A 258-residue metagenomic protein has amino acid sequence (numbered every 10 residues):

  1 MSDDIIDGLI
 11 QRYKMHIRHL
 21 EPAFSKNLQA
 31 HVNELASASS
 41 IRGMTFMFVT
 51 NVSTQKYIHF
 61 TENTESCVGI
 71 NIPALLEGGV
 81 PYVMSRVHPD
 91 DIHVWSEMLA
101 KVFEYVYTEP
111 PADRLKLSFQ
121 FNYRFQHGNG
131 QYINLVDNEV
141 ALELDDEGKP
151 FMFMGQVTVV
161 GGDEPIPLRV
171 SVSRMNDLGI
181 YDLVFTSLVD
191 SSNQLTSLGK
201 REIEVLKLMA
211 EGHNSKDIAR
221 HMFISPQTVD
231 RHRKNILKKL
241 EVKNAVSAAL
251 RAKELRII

Functional and structural regions predicted by a protein language model:
D4, N138-F153, G161-P167: Short loop/turn elements at sensory-signaling interfaces that couple input to output
S25-Y82, D177-F185: PAS-family sensory domain signal
R42-F46, A100-F121: PAS/PAS-like sensory domains
V83-Y105: PAS/GAF/H-NOX family sensory domains and closely associated sensor/linker modules
W95, K216-D217, Q227, K234 (+1 more regions): Residues within helix-turn-helix
P110-E139, F151: Per-ARNT-Sim (PAS) sensory domains and their PAS-associated C-terminal
V184-T228, K239, E254-I257: Helix-turn-helix DNA-binding segment
K243-R256: Short, basic, alpha-helical segments at the C-terminal edge of helix-turn-helix-like DNA-binding modules
